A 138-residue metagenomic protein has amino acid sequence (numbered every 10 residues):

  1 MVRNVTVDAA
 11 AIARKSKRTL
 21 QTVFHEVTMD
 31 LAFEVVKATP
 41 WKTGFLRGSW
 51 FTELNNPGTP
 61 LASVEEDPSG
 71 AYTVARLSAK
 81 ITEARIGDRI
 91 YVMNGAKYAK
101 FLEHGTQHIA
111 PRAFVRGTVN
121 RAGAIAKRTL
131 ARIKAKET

Functional and structural regions predicted by a protein language model:
M1-T138: Short, Lys/Arg-rich flexible segments
